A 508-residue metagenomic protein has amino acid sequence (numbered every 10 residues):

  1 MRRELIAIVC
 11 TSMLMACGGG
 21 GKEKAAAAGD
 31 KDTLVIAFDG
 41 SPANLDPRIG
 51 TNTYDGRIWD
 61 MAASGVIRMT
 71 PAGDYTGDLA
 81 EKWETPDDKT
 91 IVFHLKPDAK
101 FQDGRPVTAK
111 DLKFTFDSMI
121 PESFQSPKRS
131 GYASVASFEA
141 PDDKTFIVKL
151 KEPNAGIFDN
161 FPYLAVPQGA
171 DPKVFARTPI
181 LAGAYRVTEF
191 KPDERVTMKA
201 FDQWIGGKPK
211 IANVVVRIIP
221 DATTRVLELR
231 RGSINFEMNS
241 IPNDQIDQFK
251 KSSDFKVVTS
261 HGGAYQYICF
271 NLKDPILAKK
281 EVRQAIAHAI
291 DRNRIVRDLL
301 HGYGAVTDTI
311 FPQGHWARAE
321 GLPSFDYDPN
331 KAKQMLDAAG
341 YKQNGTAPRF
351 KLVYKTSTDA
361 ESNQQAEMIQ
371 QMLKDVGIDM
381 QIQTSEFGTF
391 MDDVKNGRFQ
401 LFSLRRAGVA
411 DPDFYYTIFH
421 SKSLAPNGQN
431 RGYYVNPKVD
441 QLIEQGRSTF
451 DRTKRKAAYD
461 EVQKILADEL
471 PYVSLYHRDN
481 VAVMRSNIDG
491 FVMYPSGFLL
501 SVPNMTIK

Functional and structural regions predicted by a protein language model:
A37-D87, D117, I180-L181, S496: N-terminal lobe/hinge region of extracytoplasmic solute-binding protein
D74, N154, D159-N213, D221-T224 (+2 more regions): Gly/Pro-rich hinge or "lid" segments in bacterial periplasmic/extracellular proteins
E84, V92-H94, P127-A170, E189: Surface-exposed binding/hinge segments that line and control ligand-binding clefts or catalytic entry sites
K173, F201-D247, Q370, D379-Q381: Ligand-site clamp/hinge motif
A200, L277-Q371, V435, E461 (+1 more regions): Append "and occasionally in soluble cytosolic enzymes with long acidic Gly/Pro-rich linkers
A339-V409, R452, N480: Ligand/substrate-recognition segments at binding pockets and active sites
D379-F390, T417-S486: Extracytoplasmic/peripheral linker and loop segments enriched in polar/acidic and small residues with frequent Thr/Pro
A482-K508: Long beta-strand-rich cores associated with HINT superfamily self-processing modules
